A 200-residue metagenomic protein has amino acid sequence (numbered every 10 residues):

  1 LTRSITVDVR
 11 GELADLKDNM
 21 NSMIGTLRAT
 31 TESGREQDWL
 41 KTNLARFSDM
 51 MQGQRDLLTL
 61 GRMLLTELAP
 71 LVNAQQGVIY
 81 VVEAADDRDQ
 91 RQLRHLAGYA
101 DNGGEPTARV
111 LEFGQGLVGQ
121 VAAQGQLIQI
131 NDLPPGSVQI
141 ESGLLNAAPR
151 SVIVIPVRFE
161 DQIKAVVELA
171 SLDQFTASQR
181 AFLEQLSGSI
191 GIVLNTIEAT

Functional and structural regions predicted by a protein language model:
L1-D8, E12-D15, R46-D49: Short, charged helix-helix connector/hinge segments
V9, Y99-N102, L145, A165-F175: Short beta-strand-to-loop transition segments that serve as allosteric relay/switch motifs in sensory/regulatory domains
D15-S22, T26, F159-Q162, Q174-N195: Amphipathic alpha-helical "output/dimerization" segments
S22, A29-G53, T196-T200: Signal-transmission linkers at sensory-effector interfaces
M50-L64, Q174: Signal-transducing coiled-coil linker helices
T66-A69, Q76-R109, F113-Q115, P135: GAF sensory/regulatory domain recognition with acknowledged cross-activation on helical regulatory dimers
D101-P106, N131-S151: Signal-transducing coupling segments at domain and membrane junctions
R150-R158: A short, aliphatic-rich beta-strand micro-motif
